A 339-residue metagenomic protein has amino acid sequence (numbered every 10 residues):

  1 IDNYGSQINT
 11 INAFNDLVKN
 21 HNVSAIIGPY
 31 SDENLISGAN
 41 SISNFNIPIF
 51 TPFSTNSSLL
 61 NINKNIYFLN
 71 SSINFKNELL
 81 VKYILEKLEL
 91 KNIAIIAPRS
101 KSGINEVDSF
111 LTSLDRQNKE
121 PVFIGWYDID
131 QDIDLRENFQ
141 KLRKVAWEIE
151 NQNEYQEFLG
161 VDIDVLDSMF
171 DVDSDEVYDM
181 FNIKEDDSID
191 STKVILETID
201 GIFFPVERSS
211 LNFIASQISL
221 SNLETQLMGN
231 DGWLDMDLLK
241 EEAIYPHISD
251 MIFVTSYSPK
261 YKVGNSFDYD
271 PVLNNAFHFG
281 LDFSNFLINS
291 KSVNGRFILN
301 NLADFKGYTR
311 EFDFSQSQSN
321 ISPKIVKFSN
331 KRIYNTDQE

Functional and structural regions predicted by a protein language model:
I1-G5, N63-Y67, R116-F139, V145-D179: Short beta-strand elements in bilobed, periplasmic/extracellular small-molecule ligand-binding domains
I1-Y4, V23-P29, K64-S71, N92-S100 (+6 more regions): Second-shell loop/turn segments in exported
N3-Q7, S31-L35, S54-L59, R99-G103 (+4 more regions): Solvent-exposed loop/turn segments at secondary-structure junctions within structured extracellular/periplasmic domains
Q7-S24, Y83, R136-F158, V177-E197: Short, well-structured alpha-helical segments in soluble
S24-W126, D237, A243: Extracytoplasmic ligand/sensor domains, especially the bilobed periplasmic-binding protein
L60-K64, D132-N138, D235-S249: Glycine-rich, charge-decorated loop segments at or immediately adjacent to ligand/cofactor-binding or catalytic sites
I149, V161-E185, E197-I199, A215-L281: Extracellular/periplasmic periplasmic-binding protein-like sensory domains
F267-I333: Segments of small-molecule ligand-sensing domains
